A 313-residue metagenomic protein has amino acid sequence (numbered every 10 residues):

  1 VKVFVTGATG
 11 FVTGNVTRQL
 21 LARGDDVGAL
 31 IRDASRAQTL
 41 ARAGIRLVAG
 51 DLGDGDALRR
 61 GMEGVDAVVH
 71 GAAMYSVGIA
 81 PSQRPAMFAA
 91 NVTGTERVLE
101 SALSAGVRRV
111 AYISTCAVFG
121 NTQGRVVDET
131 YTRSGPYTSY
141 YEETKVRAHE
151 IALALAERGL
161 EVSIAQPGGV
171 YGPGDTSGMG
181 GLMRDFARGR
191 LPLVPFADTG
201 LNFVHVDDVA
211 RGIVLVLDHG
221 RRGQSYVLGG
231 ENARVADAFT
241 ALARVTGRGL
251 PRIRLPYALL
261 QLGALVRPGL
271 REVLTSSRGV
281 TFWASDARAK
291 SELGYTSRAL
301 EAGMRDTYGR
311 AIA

Functional and structural regions predicted by a protein language model:
V3-R23: N-terminal Rossmann NAD(P)H-binding glycine-rich loop of SDR-like oxidoreductase domains
S35-A41, I45-T93, S101: NAD(P)H-binding glycine-rich loop region in Rossmannoid oxidoreductase-like domains and their noncatalytic homologs
M74, A89, T93-Y141: Conserved Rossmann-fold NAD(P)-dependent oxidoreductase catalytic core, especially the SDR/UDP-sugar
I79-A80, R133-G135, R184-V204, D208: A conserved pocket-lining segment of Rossmann-fold NAD(P)-dependent short-chain dehydrogenase/reductase
R97, R147-A148, T176-G180, P195-L217 (+1 more regions): Substrate-positioning beta->alpha
E150-P173: Conserved beta-loop-beta element that borders a ligand/cofactor-binding pocket
V194-P195, P256-S297: A hydrophobic C-terminal alpha-helical subdomain
G212-E272, A299-A313: Mid/C-terminal beta-alpha module of Rossmann-like enzyme folds, strongest in SDR-family dehydrogenases/epimerases
